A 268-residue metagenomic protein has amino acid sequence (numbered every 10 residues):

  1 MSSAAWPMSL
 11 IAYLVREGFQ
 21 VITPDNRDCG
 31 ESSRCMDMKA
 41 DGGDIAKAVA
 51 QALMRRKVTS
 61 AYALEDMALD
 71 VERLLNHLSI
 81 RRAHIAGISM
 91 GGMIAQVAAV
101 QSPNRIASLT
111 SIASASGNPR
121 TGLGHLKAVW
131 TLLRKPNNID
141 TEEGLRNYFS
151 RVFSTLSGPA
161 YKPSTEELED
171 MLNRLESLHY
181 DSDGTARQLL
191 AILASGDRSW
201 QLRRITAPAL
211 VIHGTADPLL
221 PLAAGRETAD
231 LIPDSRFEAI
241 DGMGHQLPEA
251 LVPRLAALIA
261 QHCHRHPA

Functional and structural regions predicted by a protein language model:
M1-M54: Conserved HGGG/HGGXW glycine-rich cap/lid loop of the alpha/beta-hydrolase fold
E65-A83: Conserved acidic catalytic loop of the alpha/beta-hydrolase fold
R81-R120: Conserved hydrolase catalytic core segment
L109-I139: Flexible "cap/lid" loop of the alpha/beta hydrolase fold
E143-A186: Conserved alpha/beta-hydrolase catalytic His-Asp/Glu region
I205, V211-H213: Short beta-strand/loop motif that positions the catalytic acidic residue of the alpha/beta-hydrolase fold
A216-L220: Acidic catalytic loop of the alpha/beta-hydrolase fold
S235-A268: Catalytic active-site module of serine/aspartate enzymes centered on a nucleophile-bearing elbow/loop
